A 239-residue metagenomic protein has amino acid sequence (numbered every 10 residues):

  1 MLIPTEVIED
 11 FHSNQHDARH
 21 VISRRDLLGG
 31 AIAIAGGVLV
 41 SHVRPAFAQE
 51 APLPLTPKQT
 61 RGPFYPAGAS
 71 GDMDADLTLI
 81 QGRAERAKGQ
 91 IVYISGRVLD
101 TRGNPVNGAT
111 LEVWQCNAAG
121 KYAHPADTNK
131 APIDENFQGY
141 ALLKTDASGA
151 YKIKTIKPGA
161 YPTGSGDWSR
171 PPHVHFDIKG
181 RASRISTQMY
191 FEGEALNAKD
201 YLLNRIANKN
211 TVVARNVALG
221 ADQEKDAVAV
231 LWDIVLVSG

Functional and structural regions predicted by a protein language model:
M1-I22, A33-G36: N-terminal secretory signal peptides
T5-E9, H16, R25, A75 (+2 more regions): Intrinsic disorder/low-complexity signal
Q15, H20-V21, V40, P57 (+1 more regions): General helical secondary-structure elements
R19-V21, D26-A48: N-terminal export signals
F47-A214, A218-L219, Q223-G239: Beta-strand-dominated extracellular/periplasmic modules and repeats in secreted or surface-exposed proteins
